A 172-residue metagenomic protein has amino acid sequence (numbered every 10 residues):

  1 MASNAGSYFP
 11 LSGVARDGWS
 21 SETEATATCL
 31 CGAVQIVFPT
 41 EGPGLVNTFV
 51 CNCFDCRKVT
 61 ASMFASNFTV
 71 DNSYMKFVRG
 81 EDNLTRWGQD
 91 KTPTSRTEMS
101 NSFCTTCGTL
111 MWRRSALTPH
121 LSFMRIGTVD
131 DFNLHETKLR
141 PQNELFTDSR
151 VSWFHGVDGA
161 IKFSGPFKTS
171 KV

Functional and structural regions predicted by a protein language model:
A2-T28, A33-V172: A short Gly-Trp-Pro
